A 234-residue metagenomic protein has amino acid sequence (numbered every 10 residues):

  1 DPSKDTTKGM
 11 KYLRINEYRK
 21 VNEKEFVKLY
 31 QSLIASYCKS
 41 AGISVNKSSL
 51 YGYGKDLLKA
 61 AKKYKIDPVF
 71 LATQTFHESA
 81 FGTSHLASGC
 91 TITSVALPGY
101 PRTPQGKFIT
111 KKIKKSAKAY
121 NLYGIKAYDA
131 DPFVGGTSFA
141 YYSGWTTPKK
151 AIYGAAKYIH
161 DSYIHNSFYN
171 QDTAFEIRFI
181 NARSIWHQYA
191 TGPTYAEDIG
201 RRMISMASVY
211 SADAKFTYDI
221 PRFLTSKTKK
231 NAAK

Functional and structural regions predicted by a protein language model:
D1-Y64, Y169-N170, I177, S184-K234: Cell-wall glycan-active module
R19, E23, N46-G54, Y64 (+3 more regions): Solvent-exposed, acidic/flexible segments
K55-K59, A72, Y153, K157: Solvent-exposed, polar/charged alpha-helical surfaces in well-ordered, non-transmembrane soluble domains, broadly
L58, I66-G82: Short, functionally critical alpha-helical segments immediately adjacent to catalytic or ligand/cofactor-binding
S84-C90: Short, solvent-exposed loop/turn and secondary-structure capping segments
A96-G99: Mature extracellular/secreted ectodomains of secretory-pathway proteins
P101-K234: Non-catalytic cell-wall polysaccharide-engagement segments
